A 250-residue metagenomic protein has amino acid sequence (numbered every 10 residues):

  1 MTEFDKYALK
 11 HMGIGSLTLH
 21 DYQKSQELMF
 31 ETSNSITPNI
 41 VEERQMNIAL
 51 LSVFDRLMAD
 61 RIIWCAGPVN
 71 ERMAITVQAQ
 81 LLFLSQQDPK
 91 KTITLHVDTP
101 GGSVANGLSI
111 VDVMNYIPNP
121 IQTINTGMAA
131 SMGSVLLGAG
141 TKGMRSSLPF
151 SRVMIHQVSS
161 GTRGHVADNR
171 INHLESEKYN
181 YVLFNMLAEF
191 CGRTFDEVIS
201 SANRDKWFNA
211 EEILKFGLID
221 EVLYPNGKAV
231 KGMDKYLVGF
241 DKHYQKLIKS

Functional and structural regions predicted by a protein language model:
M1-M132, A139-S250: N-terminal organellar transit peptides
